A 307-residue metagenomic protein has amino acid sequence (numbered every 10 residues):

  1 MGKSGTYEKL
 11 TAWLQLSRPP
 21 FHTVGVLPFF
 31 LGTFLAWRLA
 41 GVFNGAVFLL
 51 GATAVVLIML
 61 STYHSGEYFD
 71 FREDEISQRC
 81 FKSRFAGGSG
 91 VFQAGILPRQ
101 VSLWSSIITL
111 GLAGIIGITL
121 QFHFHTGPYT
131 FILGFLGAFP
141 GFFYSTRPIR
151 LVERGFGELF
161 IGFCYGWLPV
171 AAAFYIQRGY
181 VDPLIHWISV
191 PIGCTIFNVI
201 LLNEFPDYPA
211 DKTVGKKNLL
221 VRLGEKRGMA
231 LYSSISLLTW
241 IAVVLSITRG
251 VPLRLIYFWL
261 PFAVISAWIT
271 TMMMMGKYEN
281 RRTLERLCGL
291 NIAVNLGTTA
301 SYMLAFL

Functional and structural regions predicted by a protein language model:
L16-L35, L110, G162-C164: The first (N-terminal) embedded transmembrane alpha-helix
L27-G32, L159-F174, V221-E225, R286-Y302: Small-residue-rich segments of transmembrane alpha-helices in multi-pass membrane proteins, especially helix faces
F29-L31, L35, A40-F71, I132-P140 (+1 more regions): Membrane-embedded alpha-helical segments that form the functional core of polytopic membrane enzymes, especially those
T33-T53, I115-F131, P169-V190, V244-L255 (+1 more regions): Helix-coil boundary and interhelical linker segments in multi-pass alpha-helical membrane proteins
L57-S83, F197-L220: Acidic (Asp/Glu-rich) catalytic motifs at the cytosolic membrane interface
Q78-F124, L220-V251, L296: Multi-pass membrane catalytic core of lipid/isoprenoid biosynthesis enzymes
G88-Y180: Intramembrane alpha-helical segments
T248-L307: Extended hydrophobic alpha-helices typical of membrane-associated regions
